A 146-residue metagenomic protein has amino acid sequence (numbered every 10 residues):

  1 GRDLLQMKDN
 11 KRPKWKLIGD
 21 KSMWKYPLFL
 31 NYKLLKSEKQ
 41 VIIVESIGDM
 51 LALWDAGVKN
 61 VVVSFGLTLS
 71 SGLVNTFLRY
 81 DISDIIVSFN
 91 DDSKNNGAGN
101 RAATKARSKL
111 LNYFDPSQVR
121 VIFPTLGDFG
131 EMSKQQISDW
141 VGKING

Functional and structural regions predicted by a protein language model:
G1-Y80: Phosphate-handling DNA/RNA-contact segment within nucleic-acid enzymes
L34, G130-G146: Short, small/acidic-rich helices and loops at N termini and domain boundaries of DNA replication/processing enzymes
I43, S83-G99: Acidic beta-strand-to-loop metal/phosphate-binding motif
V44-E45, S64, S88-N90, I122: Generic beta-strand/beta-sheet core signal
V63-L67, S117-T125: RNase H-like polynucleotidyl transferase catalytic core
N90, S108, V119: Conserved catalytic core of nucleotide polymerization and phosphodiester-bond processing enzymes
D91-S93, F123-D128: Short beta-alpha junction loops
N100-Y113: Short, aromatic/basic amphipathic alpha-helical patches
